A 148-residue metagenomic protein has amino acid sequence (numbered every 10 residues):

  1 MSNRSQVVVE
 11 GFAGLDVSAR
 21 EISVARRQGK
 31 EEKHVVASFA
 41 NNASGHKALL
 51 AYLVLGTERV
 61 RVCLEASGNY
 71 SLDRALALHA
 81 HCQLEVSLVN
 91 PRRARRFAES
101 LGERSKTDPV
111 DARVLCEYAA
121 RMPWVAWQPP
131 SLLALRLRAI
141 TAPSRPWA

Functional and structural regions predicted by a protein language model:
M1-A148: Phosphate- and other anionic-substrate recognition elements at nucleic-acid/protein interfaces
